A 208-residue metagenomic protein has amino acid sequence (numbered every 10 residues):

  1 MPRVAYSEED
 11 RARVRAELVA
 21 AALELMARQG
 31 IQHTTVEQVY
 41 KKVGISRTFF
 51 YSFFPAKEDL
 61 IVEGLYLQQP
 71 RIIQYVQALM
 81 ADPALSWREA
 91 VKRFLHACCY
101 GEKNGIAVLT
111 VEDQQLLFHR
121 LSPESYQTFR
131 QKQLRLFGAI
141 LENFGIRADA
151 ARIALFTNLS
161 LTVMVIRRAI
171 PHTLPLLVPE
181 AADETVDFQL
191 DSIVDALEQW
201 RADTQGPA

Functional and structural regions predicted by a protein language model:
M1-Q29, Q38-K41: Basic, helix-initiating cap at the start of DNA-binding domains
V14, K57, G64, Q68 (+7 more regions): Hydrophobic/aromatic residues within well-ordered alpha-helical segments
E17, A21-R28, R71-L79, L159-I170: Solvent-exposed, amphipathic alpha-helical segments
L25-D59, E63: Helix-turn-helix
E63, Q77-N104, F156-T157: Hydrophobic alpha-helical connector segments
P70-Q77, H119-I146, A154-N158, E184-D187 (+1 more regions): Amphipathic alpha-helical packing segments from all-alpha helical-bundle domains
E89, C99-E124, G138, R167-L176: Amphipathic alpha-helical segments used for helix-helix packing
E142-D191, T204-A208: Hydrophobic/aromatic-rich alpha-helical bundle segments in the mid-to-C-terminal region
